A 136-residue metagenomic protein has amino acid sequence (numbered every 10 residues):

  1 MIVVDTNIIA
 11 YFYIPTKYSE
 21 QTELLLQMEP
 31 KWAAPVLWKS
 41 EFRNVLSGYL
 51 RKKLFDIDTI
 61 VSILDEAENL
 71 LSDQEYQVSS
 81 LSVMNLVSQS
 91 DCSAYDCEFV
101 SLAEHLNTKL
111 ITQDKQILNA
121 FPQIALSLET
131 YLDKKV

Functional and structural regions predicted by a protein language model:
M1, D73, C92, V100-V136: Acidic, PIN/NYN-like endoribonuclease modules and their adjacent C-terminal/linker elements
M1-L37, Y49-D58: Short, well-structured N-terminal submotif of metal-dependent ribonuclease cores
I8-I9, W38, F99, Q116-I117: Alpha-helix capping/helix-boundary segments
Q21, E41, N119-A120: Phosphate- and divalent-cation-binding pockets in alpha/beta enzyme and binding domains that engage nucleotide-derived
M28-E29, L70, L106: Structured helix-beta-strand junction loops
P35, Y95, Q113: Replace "coordinates the UDP/GDP/TDP-sugar" with "coordinates nucleotide-activated sugar donors
V36-K39, T59-S90, S101: Acidic catalytic patch
N44-R51, H105: Short glycine/serine- and small hydrophobic-enriched flexible loop segments
